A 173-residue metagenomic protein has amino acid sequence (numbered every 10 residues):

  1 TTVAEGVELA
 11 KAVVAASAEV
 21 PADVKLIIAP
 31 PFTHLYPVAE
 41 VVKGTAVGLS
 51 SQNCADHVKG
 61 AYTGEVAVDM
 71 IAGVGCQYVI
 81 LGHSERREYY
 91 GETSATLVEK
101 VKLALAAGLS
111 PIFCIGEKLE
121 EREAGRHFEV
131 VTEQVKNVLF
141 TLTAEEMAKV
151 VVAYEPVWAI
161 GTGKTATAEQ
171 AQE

Functional and structural regions predicted by a protein language model:
T1-E173: Active-site loop-to-helix "anion-binding N-cap" substructures in soluble metabolic enzymes
